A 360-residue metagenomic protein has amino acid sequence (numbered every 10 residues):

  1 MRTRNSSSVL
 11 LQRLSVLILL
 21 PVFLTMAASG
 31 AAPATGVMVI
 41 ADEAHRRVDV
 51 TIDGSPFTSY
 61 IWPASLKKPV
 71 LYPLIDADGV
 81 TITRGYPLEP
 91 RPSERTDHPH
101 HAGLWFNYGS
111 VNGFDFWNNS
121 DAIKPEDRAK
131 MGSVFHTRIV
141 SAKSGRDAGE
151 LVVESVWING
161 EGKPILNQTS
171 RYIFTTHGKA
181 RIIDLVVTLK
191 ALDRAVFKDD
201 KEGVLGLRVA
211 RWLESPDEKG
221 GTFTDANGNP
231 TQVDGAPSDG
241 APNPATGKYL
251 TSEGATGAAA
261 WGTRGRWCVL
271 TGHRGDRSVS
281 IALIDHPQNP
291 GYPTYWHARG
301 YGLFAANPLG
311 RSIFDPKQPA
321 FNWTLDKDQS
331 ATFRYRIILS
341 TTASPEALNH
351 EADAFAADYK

Functional and structural regions predicted by a protein language model:
M1-L11: N-terminal secretory signal peptides that target proteins for export/translocation
R13-M26: Bacterial N-terminal signal peptides
A32-P99, H177, D200, N349-H350: Beta-strand-rich N-terminal accessory domains
Y60-L66, V70-P73, T176-T224: Acidic (Asp/Glu-rich), glycine- and aromatic
H98-K179: Extended, loop-rich substrate-binding clefts of extracytoplasmic carbohydrate-active enzymes
K201-G291: Active-site/ligand-binding surface loops and adjacent short beta/alpha elements that line catalytic pockets across
I281-K360: Beta-strand-rich recognition/accessory modules
